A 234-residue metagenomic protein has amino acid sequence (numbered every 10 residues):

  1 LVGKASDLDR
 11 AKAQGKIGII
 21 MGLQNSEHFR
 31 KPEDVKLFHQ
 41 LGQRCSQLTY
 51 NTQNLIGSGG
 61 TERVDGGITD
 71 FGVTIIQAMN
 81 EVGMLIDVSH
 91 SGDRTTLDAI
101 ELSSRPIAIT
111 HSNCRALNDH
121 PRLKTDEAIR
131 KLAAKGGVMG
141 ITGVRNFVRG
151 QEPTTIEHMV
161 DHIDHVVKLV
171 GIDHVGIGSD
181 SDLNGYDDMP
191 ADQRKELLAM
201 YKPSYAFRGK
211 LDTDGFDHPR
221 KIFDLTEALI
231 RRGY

Functional and structural regions predicted by a protein language model:
L1-P153, M159-L169, H174, K195-S204 (+1 more regions): Extended, charged catalytic domains and RNA/DNA-binding interfaces, predominantly in divalent-metal-using enzymes
K12, S46, D188, P219-T226: Generic detector of bulky aromatic hydrophobic side chains
D87, T154, T213, D217: Short, surface-exposed alpha-helical recognition segments that flank or form part of ligand/macromolecule-binding
G143, V170-L198, Y205-G215: Short acidic/histidine-rich active-site segments
E157, D161, R220-F223: Feature representing long, continuous alpha-helical segments
F207-Y234: Mid-to-C-terminal alpha-helical segments outside catalytic/metal-binding sites
